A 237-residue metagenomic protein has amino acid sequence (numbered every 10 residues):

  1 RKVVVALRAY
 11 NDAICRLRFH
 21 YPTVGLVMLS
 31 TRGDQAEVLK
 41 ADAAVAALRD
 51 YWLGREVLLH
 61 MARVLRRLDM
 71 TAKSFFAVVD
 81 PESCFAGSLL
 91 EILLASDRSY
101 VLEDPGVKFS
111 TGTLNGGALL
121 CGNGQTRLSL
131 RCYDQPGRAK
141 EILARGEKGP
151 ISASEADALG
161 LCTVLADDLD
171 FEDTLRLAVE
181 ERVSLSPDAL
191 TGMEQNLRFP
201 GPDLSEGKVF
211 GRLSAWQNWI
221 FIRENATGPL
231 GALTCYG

Functional and structural regions predicted by a protein language model:
R1-I92, Y100-P105, L143-A158, L169 (+2 more regions): C-terminal alpha-helix plus adjacent terminal tail
A86-L143: CoA-thioester-processing core
Y133, D167-D168: Helix-capping/helix-break motifs at membrane-protein junctions, especially on the cytosolic side just before or after
C162-A166: Short, well-ordered beta-strand elements within core beta-sheets of diverse protein domains
